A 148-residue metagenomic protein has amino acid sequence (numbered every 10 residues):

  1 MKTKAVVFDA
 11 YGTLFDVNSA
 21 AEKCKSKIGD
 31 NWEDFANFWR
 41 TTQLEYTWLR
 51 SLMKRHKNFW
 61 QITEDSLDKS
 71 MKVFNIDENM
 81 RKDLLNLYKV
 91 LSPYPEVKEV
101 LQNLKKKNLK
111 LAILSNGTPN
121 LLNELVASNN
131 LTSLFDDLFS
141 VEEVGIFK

Functional and structural regions predicted by a protein language model:
M1-L44: Active-site neighborhood of HAD-like aspartate-dependent phosphohydrolases
A21-E22, A36, R40, W60-D68 (+1 more regions): An amphipathic alpha-helix signature
I28-W32, V73-N79, K106, N130-L134: Short helix-capping segments at alpha-helix termini
E33-R40, E78-N86: Short, well-structured alpha-helical segments
T47-K82: A metal-dependent, Asp-based hydrolase signature
H56, W60-Q61, N79-I113, N120-N123: Short, acidic loop-to-helix structural element flanking the phosphoryl-transfer center in phosphate-processing enzymes
A112-L114, T118-K148: Substrate-recognition "cap/lid" segment bordering the active-site pocket of phosphatases
